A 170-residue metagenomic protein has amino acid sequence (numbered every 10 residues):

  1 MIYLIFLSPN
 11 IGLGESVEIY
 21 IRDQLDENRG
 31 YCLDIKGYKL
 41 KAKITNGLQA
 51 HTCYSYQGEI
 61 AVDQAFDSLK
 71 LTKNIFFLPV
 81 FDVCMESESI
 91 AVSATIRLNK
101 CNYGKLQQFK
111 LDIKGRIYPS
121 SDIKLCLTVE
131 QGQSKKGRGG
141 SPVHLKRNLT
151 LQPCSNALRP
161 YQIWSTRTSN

Functional and structural regions predicted by a protein language model:
M1-I11: Classical Sec-dependent N-terminal signal peptides that target proteins to the secretory pathway
I11-N170: Lectin-like carbohydrate-binding module/patch detector with strong preference for beta-trefoil
